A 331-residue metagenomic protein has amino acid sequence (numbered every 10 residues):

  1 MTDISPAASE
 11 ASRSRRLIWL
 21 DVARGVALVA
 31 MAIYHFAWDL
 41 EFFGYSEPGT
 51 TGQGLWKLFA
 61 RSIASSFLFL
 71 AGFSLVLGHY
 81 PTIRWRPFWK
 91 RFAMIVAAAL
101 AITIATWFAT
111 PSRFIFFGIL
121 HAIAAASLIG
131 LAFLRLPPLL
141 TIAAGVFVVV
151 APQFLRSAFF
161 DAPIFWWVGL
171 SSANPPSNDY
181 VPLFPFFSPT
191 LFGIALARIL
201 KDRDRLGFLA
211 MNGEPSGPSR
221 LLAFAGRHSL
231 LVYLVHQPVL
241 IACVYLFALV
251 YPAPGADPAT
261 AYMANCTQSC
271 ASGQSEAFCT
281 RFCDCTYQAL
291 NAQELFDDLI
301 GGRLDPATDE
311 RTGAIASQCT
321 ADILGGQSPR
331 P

Functional and structural regions predicted by a protein language model:
T2-P331: Alpha-helical transmembrane segments and their immediate juxtamembrane cytosolic regions
